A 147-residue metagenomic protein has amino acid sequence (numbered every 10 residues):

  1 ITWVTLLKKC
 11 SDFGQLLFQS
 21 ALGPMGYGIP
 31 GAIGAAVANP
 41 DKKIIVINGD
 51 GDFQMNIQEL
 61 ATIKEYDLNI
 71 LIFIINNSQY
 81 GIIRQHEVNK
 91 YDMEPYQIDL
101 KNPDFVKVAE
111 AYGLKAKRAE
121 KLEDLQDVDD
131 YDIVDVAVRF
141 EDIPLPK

Functional and structural regions predicted by a protein language model:
W3-K147: Thiamine diphosphate
